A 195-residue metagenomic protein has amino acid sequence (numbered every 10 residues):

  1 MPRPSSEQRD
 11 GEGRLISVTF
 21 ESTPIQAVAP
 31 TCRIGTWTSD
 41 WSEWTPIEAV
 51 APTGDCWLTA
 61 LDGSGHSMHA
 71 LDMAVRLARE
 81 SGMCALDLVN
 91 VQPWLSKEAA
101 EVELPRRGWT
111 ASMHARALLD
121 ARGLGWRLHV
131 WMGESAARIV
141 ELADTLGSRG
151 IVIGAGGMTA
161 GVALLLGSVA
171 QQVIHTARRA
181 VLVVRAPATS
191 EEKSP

Functional and structural regions predicted by a protein language model:
M1-P52, D120-I151, A188-P195: Structural beta-alpha unit
P24-A29, P46-P105, L124: Small/aliphatic-rich secondary-structure junction motif
A70, E98-L104, V140-E141, A163-L164 (+1 more regions): Short, well-ordered secondary-structure micro-motifs
M73, R106-A115, R138: Short, solvent-exposed amphipathic alpha-helices that sit in or adjacent to ligand/effector-binding or catalytic
D87-V89, R127-W131, L182: General small-molecule cofactor/ligand-binding pocket signal
E103-R107, T145-G147, V169-A170: Short, hinge-like loop/turn segments at secondary-structure boundaries
I153-T176, A186, S190-S194: Glycine-rich, Arg-bearing micro-motifs that act as flexible, cationic patches
